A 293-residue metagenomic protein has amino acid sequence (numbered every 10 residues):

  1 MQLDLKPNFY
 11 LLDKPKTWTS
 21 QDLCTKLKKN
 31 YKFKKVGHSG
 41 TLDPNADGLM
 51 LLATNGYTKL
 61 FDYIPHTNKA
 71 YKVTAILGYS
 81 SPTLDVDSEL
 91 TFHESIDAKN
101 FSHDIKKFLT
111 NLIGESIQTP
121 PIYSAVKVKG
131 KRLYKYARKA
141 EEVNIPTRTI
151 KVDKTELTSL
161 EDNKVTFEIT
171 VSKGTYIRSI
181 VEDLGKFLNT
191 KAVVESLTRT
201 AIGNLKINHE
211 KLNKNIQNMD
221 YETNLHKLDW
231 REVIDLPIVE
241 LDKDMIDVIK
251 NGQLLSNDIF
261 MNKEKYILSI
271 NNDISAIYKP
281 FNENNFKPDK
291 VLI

Functional and structural regions predicted by a protein language model:
M1-T17, Q21-L42, A46-L49, I64-T67 (+2 more regions): Accessory RNA 3′-end/elbow-binding domains used by RNA modification enzymes
L27-F33, D47, L51, V143-G174 (+1 more regions): The conserved catalytic core of RNA pseudouridine synthases
L52, V73, G130, I180 (+2 more regions): Residue-level signal for inorganic ion chemistry
N55-T58, Y79-S80: Short, charged/polar surface micro-motifs in flexible loops or helix N-caps
D62-L77, V143-L157: Structural signature of FAD isoalloxazine-binding scaffolds in flavoprotein oxidoreductases
Y63-I117: Acidic, low-complexity central loop/insert segments
V73-A75, T155, F167-I169, L197 (+1 more regions): A structural signal for short, well-ordered beta-strand segments
Y123-S124, V128-D153: Extended alpha-helical targeting/anchoring segments, especially N-terminal organellar/secretory targeting helices
